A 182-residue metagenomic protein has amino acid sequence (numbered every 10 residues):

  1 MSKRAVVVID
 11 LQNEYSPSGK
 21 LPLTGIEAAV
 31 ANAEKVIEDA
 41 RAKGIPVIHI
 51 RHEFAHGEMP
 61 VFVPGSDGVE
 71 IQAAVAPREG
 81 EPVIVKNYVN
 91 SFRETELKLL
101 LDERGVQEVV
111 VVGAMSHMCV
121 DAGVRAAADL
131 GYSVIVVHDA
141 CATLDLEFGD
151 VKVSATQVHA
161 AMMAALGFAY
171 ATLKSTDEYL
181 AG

Functional and structural regions predicted by a protein language model:
S2-A5, N32-K43, P60-G182: Active-site-adjacent betaalpha module
V6-L11: N-terminal nucleotide-binding beta1-loop-alpha1 segment
Y15-G19, H56-M59, L144-E147: A short acidic, helix-capping loop that chelates divalent metal ions and anchors anionic groups
Y15-T24, V109-V110: Surface-exposed cleft-lining segments at the edges of enzyme active sites
K20-H49: A short alpha/beta connector and helix-capping loop motif
R51-E53, A114-M115: Short, well-ordered beta-to-alpha junction loops that form the rim of enzyme active sites and present histidine/acidic
